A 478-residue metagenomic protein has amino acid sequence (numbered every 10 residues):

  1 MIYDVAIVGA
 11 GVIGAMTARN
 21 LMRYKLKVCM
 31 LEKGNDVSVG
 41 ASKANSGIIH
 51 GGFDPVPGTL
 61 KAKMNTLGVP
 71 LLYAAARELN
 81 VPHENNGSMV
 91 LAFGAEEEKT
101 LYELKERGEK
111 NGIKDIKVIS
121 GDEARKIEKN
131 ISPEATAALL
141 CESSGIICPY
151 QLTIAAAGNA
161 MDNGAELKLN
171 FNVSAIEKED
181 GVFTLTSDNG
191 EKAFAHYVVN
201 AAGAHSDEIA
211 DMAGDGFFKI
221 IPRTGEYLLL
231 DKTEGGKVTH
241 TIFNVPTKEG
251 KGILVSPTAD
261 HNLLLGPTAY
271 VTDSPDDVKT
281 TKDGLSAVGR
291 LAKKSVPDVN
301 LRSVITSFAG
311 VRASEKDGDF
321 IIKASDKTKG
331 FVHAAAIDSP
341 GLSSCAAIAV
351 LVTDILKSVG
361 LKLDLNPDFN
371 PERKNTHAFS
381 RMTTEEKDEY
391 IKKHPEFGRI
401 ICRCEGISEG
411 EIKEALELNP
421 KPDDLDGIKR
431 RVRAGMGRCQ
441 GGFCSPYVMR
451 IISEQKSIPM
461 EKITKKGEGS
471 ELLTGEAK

Functional and structural regions predicted by a protein language model:
Y3-M30: N-terminal Rossmann-like FAD-binding beta1-loop-alpha1 element of flavoenzymes
M16, I176-G181, L185-G266, Y270-T281 (+2 more regions): Flavin-dependent oxidoreductases
R23-A44: Glycine-rich FAD pyrophosphate-binding loop
G47-I127, G252-I253: Dinucleotide-binding Rossmann-like beta1-alpha1 core, especially the glycine-rich loop that anchors the ADP
K61-T66, L91-T100, L139-G158, V278-D283 (+2 more regions): Short beta-strand to alpha-helix junction loop
L139-Y197: Helical element adjacent to the flavin cofactor pocket in flavoenzyme catalytic cores
G250, A259-D260, D276-I400, G410-P420 (+1 more regions): C-terminal catalytic lobe of FAD-dependent flavoproteins
R399-I412, R430-M449: Local cysteine-cluster metal-coordination motifs and their immediate loop/turn environment, predominantly Fe-S cluster
